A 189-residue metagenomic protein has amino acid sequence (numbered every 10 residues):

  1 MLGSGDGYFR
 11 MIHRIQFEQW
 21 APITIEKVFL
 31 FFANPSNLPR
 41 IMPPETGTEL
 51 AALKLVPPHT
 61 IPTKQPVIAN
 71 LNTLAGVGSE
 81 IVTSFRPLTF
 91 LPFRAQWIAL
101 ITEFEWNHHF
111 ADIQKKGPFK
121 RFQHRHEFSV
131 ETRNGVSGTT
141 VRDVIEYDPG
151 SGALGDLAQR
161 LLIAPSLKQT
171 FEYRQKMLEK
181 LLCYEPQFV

Functional and structural regions predicted by a protein language model:
L2-I68: Hydrophobic ligand-binding cavity/cleft-lining segments
Y8, A111-Q169, V189: Beta-strand/loop substructures that line and gate deep hydrophobic ligand-binding cavities in soluble
R14-Q16, R94-I98, K120-R125: Short, surface-exposed coil-to-beta transition loops
A21-I23, F85-L91, E103-E105, P118 (+2 more regions): Beta-strand elements of well-folded, non-transmembrane domains
V28-F32, L38, I81, I101 (+2 more regions): Hydrophobic pocket/interface hotspot
L50-K115, E185-V189: Glycine-rich portal/gate segments that line the openings of hydrophobic small-molecule binding cavities
Q169-M177: A non-catalytic, amphipathic alpha-helix used as a structural packing/dimerization or gating element in enzyme scaffolds
